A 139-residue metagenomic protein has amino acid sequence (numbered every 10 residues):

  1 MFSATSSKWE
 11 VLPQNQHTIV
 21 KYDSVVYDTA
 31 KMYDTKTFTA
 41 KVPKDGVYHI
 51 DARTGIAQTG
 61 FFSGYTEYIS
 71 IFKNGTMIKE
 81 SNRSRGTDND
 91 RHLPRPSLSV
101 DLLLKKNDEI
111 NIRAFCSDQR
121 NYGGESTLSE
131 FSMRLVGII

Functional and structural regions predicted by a protein language model:
M1-I139: Extracellular jelly-roll beta-sandwich "head" domains, especially the C-terminal globular C1q domain
